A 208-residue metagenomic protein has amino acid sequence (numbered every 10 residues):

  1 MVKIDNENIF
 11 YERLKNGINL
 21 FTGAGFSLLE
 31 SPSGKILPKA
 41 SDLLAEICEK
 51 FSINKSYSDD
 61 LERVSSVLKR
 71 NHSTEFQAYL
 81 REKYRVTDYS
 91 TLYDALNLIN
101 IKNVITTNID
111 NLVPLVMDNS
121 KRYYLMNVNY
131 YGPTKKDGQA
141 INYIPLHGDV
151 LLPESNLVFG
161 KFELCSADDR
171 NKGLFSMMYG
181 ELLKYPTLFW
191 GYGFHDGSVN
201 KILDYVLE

Functional and structural regions predicted by a protein language model:
M1-L98, K102-I105, D110-K121: Gly/serine-rich nucleotide phosphate-binding loop at the start of the catalytic core of nucleotide/ADP-ribose-handling
M1-N19, D88-Y89, D94-E208: Conserved catalytic alpha/beta core of Sir2/sirtuin-type deacylases, generalized to analogous enzyme cores that bind
